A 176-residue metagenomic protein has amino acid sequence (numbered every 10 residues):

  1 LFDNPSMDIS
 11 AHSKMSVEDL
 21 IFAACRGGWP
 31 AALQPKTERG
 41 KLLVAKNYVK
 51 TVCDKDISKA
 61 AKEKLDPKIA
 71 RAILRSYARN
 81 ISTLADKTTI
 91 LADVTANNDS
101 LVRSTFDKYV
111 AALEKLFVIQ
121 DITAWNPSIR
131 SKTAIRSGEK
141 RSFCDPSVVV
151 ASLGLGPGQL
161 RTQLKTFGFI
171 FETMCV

Functional and structural regions predicted by a protein language model:
D3-T51: Amphipathic alpha-helical "lid/sensor" segments that cap RecA-like P-loop NTPase cores
L33-Q34, E38-V176: Accessory nucleic acid-recognition modules appended to NTPase machines
